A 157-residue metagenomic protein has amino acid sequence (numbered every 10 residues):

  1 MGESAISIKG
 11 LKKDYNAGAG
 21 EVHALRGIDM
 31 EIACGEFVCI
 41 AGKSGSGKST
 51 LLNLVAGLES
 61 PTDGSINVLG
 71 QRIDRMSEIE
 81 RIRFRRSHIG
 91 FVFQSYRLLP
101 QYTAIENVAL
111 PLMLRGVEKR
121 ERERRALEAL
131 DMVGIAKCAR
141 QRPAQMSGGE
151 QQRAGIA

Functional and structural regions predicted by a protein language model:
E3-A157: ABC family nucleotide-binding domain
